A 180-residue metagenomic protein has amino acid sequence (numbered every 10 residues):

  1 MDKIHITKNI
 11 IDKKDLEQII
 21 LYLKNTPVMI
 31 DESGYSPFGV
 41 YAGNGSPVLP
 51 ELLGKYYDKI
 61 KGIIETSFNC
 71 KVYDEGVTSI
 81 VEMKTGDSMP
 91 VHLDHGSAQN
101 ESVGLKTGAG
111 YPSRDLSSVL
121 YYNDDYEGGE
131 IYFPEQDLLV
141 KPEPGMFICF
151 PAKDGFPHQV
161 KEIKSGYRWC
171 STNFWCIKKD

Functional and structural regions predicted by a protein language model:
M1-S88: Non-heme Fe(II)/2-oxoglutarate
D2-I4, E75-V77, G86-S88, S113-V119 (+2 more regions): Extracellular structured ligand-interaction cores
I11, L23, H95, Y122 (+1 more regions): Short beta-strand segments enriched in hydrophobic/aromatic residues within well-folded beta-rich domains
N25, Y121-D124, K153: Glycine-rich, acidic and aromatic/proline-enriched surface loops and short helix-turn segments that act as binding
T66, G104-K106, F156-H158: Eukaryotic intrinsically disordered and solvent-exposed regulatory patches
E82-K84, E101-E127: Short, conserved beta-strand element in jelly-roll/cupin
S88-G96: Histidine-centered catalytic micro-motifs
Y126-D180: Catalytic core of Fe(II)/2-oxoglutarate
